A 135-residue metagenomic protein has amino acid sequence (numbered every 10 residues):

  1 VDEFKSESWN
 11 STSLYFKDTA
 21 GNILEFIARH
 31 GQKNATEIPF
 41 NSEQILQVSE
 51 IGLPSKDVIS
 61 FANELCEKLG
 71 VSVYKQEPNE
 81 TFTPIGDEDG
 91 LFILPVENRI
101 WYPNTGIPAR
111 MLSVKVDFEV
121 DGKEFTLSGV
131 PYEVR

Functional and structural regions predicted by a protein language model:
V1, K17-R135: Glyoxalase I/VOC metalloenzyme domain signal
F4: Histidine/acidic-rich helix-loop-helix segments that form or flank divalent-metal centers in metalloenzyme catalytic
S8-S11: Short, small/polar residue-rich loop motifs at catalytic or cofactor-binding pockets
S13-Y15: Short hydrophobic/aromatic beta-strand element in the GNAT-like acyltransferase core that lines or flanks the acyl-donor
